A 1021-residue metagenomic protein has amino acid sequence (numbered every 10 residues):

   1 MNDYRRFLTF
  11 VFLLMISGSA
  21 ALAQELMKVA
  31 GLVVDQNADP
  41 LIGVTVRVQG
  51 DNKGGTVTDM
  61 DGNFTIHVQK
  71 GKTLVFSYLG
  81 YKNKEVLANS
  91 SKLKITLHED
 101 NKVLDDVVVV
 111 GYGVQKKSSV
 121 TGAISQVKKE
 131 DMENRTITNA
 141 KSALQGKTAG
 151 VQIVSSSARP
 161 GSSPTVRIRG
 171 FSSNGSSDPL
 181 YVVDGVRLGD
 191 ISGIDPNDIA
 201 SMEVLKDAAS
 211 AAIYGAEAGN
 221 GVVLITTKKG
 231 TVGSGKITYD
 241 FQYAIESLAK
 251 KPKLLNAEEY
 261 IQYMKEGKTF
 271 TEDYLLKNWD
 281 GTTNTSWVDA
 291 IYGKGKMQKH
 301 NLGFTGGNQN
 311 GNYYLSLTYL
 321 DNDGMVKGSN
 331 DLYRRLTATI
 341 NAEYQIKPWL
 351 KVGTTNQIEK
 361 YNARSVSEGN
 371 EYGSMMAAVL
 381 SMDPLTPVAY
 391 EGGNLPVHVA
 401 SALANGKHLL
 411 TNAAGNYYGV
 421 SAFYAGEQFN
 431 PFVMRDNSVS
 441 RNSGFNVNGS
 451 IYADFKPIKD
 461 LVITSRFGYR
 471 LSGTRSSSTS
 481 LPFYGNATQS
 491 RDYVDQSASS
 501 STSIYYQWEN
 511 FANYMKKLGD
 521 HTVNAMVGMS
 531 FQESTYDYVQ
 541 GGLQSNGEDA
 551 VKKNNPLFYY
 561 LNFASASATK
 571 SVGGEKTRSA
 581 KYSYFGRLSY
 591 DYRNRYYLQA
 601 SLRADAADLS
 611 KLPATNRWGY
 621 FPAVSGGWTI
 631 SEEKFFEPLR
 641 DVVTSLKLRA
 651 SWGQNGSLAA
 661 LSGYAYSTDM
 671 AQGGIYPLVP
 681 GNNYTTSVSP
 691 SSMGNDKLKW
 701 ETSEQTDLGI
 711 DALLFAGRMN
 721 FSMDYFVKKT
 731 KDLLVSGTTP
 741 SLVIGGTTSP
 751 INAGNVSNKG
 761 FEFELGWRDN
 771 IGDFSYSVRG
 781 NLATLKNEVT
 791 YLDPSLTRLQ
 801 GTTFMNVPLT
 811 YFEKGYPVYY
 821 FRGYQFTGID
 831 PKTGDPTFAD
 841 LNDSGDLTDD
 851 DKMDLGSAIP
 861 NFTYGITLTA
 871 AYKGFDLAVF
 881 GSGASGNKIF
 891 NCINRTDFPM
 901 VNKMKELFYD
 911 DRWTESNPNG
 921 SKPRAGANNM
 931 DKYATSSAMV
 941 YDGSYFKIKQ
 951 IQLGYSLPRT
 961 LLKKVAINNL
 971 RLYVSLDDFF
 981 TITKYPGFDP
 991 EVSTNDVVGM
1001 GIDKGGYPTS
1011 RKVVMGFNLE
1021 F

Functional and structural regions predicted by a protein language model:
M1-T339, Y344-G353, N448-G449, F774 (+5 more regions): Short, small/polar-rich motifs associated with maturation and membrane association, primarily at protein termini
A38, G62, G185, G392-G393 (+5 more regions): Detector for glycine-centered tight turns/loop "hinges" at secondary-structure junctions
G43, D106, Q126, G150 (+7 more regions): Extracellular/lumenal ectodomain signal focusing on beta-strand-rich modules and carbohydrate-recognition contexts
M132, D178, D184, Q298 (+10 more regions): Extracellular/periplasmic, surface-exposed regions of secreted and cell-surface proteins
T238-D280, S367-M376, V539-G547, Y664-A665 (+2 more regions): Conserved small-residue
F270-T283, K299, Y372-V433, N437-V439: Acidic, glycine-rich flexible loop segments
D843, L877-F946: C-terminal beta-barrel architecture of Gram-negative outer-membrane proteins
